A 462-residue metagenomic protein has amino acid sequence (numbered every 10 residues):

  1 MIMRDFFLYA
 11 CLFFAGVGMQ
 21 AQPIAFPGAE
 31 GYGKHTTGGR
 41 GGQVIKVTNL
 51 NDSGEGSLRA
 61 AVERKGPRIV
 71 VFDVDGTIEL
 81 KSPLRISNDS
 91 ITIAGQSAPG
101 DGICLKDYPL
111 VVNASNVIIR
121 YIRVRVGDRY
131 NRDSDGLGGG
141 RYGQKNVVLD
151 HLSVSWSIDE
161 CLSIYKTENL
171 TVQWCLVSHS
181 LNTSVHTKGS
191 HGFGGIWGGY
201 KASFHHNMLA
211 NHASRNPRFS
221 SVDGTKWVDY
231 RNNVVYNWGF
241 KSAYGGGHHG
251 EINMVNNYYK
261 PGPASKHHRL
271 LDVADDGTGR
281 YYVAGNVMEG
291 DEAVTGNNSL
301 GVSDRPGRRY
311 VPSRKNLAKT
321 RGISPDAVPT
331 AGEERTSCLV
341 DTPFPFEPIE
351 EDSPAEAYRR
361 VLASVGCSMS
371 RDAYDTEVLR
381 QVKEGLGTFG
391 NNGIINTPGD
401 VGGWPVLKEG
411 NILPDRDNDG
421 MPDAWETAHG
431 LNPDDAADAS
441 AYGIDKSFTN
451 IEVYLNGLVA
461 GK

Functional and structural regions predicted by a protein language model:
M1-Q22: Bacterial Sec-dependent N-terminal signal peptides
A25-V70, D438: Acidic Gly/Asp/Thr-rich repetitive segments characteristic of extracellular carbohydrate-active and adhesion proteins
R59-G66, I78-T92, G102-R120, V126-Q144 (+1 more regions): Extracellular beta-strand-rich solenoid/capping regions of secreted or surface-exposed proteins that bind or remodel
S90, G95, S115-V126, G143-W156 (+5 more regions): Right-handed parallel beta-helix
Q96-C104, I122, D434-D438: Extracellular beta-strand-rich, repetitive "passenger/adhesive" scaffolds that bind or process carbohydrates
P109, S134-G138, C161, T183-S184 (+4 more regions): Structural detector of coil-to-beta-strand junctions
V222-D223, D229-G399: Extracellular beta-rich repeat passengers
P398-K462: Extracellular calcium-associated, cysteine-rich motifs in secreted modular proteins
